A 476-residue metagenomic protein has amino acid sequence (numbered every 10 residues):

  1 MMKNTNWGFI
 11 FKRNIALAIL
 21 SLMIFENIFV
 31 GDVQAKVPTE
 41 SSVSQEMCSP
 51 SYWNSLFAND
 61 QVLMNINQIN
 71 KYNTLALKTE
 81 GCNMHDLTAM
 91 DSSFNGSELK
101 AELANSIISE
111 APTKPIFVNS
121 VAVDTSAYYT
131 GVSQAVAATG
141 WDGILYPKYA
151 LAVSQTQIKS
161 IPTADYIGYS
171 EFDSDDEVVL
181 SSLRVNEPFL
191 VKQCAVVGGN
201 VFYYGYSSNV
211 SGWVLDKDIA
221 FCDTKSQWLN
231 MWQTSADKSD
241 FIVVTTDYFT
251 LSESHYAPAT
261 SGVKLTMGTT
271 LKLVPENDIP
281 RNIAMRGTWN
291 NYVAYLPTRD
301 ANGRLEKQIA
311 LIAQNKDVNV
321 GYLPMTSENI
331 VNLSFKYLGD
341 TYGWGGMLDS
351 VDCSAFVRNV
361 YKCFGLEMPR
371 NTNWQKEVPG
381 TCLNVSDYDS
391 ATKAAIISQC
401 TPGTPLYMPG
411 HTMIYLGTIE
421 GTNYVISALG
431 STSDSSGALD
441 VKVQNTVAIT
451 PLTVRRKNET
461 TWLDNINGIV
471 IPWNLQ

Functional and structural regions predicted by a protein language model:
I24-D32: C-terminal segment of classical bacterial N-terminal signal peptides
K36-K159, D165, Y169-S170, Y206-L251 (+1 more regions): Boundary regions of SH3-family modules and the immediately adjacent low-complexity/disordered segments in eukaryotic
K36-S55, V178, Q193, N209-G212 (+3 more regions): Aromatic- and glycine-rich peptidoglycan recognition patches
T74, T79-C82, F172-V197, A259-I283 (+1 more regions): Conserved beta-strand/loop element in small beta-rich adapter and peptidoglycan-binding domains
D175-D176, P258, K316-G321, G339-L348 (+2 more regions): Second-shell loop/turn segments in exported
P258-A310, G339-V351, Y407-R455: Glycine-rich catalytic cores of cysteine/serine-nucleophile enzymes that process amide/ester linkages in cell-envelope
S334, W344-F364, M368-N373: Active-site nucleophilic cysteine motif
M368-G437: ...with weaker cross-activation on analogous glycine-rich loops/strands in unrelated enzymes
